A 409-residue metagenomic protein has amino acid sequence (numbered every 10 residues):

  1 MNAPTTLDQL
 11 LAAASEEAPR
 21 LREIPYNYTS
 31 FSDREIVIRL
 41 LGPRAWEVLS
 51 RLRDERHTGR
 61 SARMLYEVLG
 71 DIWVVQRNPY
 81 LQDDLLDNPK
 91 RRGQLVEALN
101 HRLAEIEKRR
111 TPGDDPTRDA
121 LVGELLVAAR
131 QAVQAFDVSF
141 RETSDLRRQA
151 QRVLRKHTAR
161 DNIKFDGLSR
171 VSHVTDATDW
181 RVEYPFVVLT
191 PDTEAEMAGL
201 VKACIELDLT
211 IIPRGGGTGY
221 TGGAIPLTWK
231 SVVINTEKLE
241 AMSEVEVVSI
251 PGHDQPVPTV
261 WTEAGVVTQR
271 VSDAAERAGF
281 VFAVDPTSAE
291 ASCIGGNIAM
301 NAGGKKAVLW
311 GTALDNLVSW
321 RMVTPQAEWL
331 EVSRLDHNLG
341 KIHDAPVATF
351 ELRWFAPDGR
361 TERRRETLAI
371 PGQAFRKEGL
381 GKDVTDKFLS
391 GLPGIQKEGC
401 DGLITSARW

Functional and structural regions predicted by a protein language model:
N2-K202, G219-P258, T287: N-terminal flexible segment immediately upstream of the FAD-binding catalytic core in FAD-dependent oxidoreductases
V153, H157, L200-A203, L207 (+3 more regions): Generic, well-ordered alpha-helical scaffold segments in large soluble proteins
L207-L209, K230: Short coil/turn segments at beta-strand junctions that form active-site/ligand-binding loops
L209-T210, V281: Residue-level detector of anion-binding/catalytic polar loops
R214-T218: Glycine-rich beta-strand-to-loop/alpha-helix junction loops that act as flexible
A241-P251, W261-W409: FAD-binding subdomain of flavoenzyme oxidoreductases
